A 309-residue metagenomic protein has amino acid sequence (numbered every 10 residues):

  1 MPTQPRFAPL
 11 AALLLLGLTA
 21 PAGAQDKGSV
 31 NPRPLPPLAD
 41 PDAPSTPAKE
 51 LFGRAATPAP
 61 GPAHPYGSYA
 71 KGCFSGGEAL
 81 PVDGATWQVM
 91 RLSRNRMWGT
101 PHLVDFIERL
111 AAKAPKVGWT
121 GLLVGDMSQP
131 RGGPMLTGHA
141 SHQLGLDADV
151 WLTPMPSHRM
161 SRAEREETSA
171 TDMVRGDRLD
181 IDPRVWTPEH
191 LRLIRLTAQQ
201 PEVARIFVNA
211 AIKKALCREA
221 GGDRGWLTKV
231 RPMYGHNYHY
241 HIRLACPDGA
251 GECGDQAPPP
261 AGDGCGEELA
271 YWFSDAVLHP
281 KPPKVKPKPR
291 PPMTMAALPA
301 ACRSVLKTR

Functional and structural regions predicted by a protein language model:
M1-L10: Bacterial N-terminal signal peptides that target proteins for export
T19-P21: N-terminal signal peptide c-region/cleavage motif recognized by signal peptidases
Q25-P41, A163-R309: Catalytic cores and adjacent binding grooves of peptidoglycan-active enzymes
G28-A63: Solvent-exposed N-terminal domain segments of exported/luminal and surface proteins
L38, A48-A55, F106-T137, F207-K229: Extended, low-complexity, intrinsically disordered C-terminal regulatory tails of eukaryotic serine/threonine kinases
P60-G125, W186-L193, Q200-V203: Active-site acidic/histidine clusters and adjacent loop/turn architecture that either coordinate catalytic ions
P115-V117, S141-L146, A198-Q199, M233-H236: Extracellular/periplasmic catalytic domains that process cell-envelope and extracellular macromolecules
K116, Q129-P183, I242: Acidic/His-rich structured neighborhood in mature extracellular/periplasmic domains
